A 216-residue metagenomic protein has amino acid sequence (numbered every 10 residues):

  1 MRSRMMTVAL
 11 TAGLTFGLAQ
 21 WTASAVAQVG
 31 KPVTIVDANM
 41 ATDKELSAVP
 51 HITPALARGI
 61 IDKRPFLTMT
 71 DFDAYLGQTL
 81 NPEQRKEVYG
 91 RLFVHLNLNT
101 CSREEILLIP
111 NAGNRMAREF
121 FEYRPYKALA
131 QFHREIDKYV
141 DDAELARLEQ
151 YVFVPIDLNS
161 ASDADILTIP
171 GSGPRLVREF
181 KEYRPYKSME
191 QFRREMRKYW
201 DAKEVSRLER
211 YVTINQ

Functional and structural regions predicted by a protein language model:
M1-R4: Positively charged n-region of N-terminal signal peptides that target proteins for export
V8-Q20: Bacterial N-terminal signal peptides
A19, S24-V29: Boundary at the C-terminal end of the N-terminal hydrophobic targeting segment
T34-K63, L67: N-terminal targeting signals for Sec/Tat export/insertion, comprising classic cleavable signal peptides
V36-A41, L96-I106, I156-I166: Disulfide-bonded cysteine-rich modules in secreted/extracellular proteins, activating on the conserved Cys frameworks
T53-P54, G113, G173: Small-residue hinge/turn detector
L56-T100, M116-S160, L176-N215: Accessory alpha-helical DNA-binding modules that contact the DNA backbone or grooves
